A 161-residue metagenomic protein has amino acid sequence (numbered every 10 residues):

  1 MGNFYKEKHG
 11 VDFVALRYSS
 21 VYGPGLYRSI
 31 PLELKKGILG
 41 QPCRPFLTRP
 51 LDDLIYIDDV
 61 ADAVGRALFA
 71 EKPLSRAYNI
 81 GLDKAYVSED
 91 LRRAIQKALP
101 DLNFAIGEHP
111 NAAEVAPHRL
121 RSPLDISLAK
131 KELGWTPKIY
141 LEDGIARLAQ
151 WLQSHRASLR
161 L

Functional and structural regions predicted by a protein language model:
G2-D52, I57-A61, G65, A94-Q96: NAD(P)-dependent short-chain dehydrogenase/reductase
G40-Q41, P45-L161: C-terminal substrate-binding subdomain of Rossmann-fold SDR/epimerase-dehydratase oxidoreductases
